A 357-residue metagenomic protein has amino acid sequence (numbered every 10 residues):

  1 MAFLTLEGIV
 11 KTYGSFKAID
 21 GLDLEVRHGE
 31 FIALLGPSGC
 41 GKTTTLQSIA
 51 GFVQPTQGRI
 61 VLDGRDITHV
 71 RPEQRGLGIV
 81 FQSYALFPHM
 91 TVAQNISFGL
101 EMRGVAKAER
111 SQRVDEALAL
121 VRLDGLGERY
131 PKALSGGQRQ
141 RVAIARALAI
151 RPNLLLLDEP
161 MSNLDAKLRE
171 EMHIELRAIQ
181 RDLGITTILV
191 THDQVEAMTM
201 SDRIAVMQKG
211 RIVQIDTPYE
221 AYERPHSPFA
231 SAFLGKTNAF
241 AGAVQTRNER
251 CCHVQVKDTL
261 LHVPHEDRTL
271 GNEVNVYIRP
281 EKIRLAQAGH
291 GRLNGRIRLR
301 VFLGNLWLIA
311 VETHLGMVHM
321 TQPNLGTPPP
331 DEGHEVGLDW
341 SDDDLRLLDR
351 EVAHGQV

Functional and structural regions predicted by a protein language model:
T5, E25, V61, G337-D339: ABC ATPase nucleotide-binding domain
L22-A33: Pre-Walker A (P-loop) beta-loop-beta motif of ABC nucleotide-binding domains
F31, Q47, V70-F229: ABC ATPase nucleotide-binding domains
L35-P37: The feature captures the beta-strand-to-loop junction immediately N-terminal to the Walker
A50: Helix-to-loop junction immediately C-terminal to a conserved catalytic motif
R59, R65, R211: ATP-binding/catalytic-site motifs of ATP-hydrolyzing domains
T237, R247-V357: Non-catalytic connector elements of ABC transporters
